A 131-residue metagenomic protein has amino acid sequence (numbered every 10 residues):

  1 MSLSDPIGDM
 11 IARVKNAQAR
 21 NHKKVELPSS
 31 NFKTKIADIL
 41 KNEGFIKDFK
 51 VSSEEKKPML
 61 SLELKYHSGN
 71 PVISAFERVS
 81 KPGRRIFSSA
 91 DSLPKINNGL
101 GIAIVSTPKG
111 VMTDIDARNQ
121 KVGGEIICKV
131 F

Functional and structural regions predicted by a protein language model:
M1-F131: Core subunits and conserved enzymes of cellular information-processing and envelope-translocation systems across
